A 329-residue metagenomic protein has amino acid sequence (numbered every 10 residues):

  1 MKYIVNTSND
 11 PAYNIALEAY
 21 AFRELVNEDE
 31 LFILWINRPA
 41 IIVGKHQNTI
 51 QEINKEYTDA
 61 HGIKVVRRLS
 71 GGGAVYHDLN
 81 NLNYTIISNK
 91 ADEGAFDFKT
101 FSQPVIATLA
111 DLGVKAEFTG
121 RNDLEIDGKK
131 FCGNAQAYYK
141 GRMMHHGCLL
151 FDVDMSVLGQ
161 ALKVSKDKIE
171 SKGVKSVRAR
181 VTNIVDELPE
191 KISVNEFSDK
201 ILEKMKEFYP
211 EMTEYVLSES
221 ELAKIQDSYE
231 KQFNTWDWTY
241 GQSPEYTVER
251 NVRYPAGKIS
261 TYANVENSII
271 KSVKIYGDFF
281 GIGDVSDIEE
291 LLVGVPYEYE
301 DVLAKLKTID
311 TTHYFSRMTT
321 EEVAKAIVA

Functional and structural regions predicted by a protein language model:
M1-F96: N-terminal lobe of the biotin/lipoate ligase/transferase fold
L79-N122: Contiguous, small/hydrophobic- and glycine-enriched helical/loop subdomains that border and often "cap" functional
G113-R121, Y209-L222, Y299-L303, Y314-R317: Flexible, glycine/charged-enriched surface loops at secondary-structure junctions
V114-A179: Internal, well-ordered alpha/beta segment that forms a basic, Gly-enriched binding/recognition surface
A135-Q136, L149, V252, I259-G277: Short beta-strand elements
L158-G159, K168-Y215: A conserved active-site cap/scaffold subdomain adjacent to cofactor or substrate pockets
I184, I269-A329: Active-site- and interface-proximal helix/loop "cap" or "latch" segments in soluble metabolic and energy-transducing
L222-E266: Structured beta-strand/loop patches that form or line metal/cofactor-binding pockets in enzymes
